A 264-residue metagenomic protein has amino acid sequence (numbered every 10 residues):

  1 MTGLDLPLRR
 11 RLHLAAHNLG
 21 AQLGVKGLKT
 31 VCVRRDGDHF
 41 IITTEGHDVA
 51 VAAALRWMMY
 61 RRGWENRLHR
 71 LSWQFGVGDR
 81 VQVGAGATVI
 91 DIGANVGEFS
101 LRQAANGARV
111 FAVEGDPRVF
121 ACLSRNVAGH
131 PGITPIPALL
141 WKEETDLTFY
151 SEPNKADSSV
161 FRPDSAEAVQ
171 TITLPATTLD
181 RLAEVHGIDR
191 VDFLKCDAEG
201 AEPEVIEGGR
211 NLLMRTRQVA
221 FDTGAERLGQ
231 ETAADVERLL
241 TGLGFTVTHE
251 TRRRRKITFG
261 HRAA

Functional and structural regions predicted by a protein language model:
M1-R125, G132, T232-V236, T241-A264: S-adenosyl-L-methionine
A50-G78, I136, W141-T177, R181 (+1 more regions): Glycine-rich adenosyl-binding loop in Rossmann-like folds that engage adenosine-containing cofactors
T88, A108-A112, T178-A264: Conserved acidic-Pro-Pro-aromatic motif
A94-V96, P117, K142, A198-G200 (+1 more regions): Short, glycine/acidic-enriched loop or turn micro-motifs at the edges of active sites
Q103, L123, F149, V205-G209: Hydrophobic packing residues within well-ordered alpha-helices of enzyme cores
G115-V119, S165, D222-E226: Short, acidic/turn-prone active-site loops that include or flank metal/cofactor- and phosphate-binding residues
A128-P131, Y150-A156, L213, E237-L239: Short, hinge-like loop/turn segments at secondary-structure boundaries
H130-I133, Q170, D189-R190: A short helix-to-beta-strand connector/capping loop
